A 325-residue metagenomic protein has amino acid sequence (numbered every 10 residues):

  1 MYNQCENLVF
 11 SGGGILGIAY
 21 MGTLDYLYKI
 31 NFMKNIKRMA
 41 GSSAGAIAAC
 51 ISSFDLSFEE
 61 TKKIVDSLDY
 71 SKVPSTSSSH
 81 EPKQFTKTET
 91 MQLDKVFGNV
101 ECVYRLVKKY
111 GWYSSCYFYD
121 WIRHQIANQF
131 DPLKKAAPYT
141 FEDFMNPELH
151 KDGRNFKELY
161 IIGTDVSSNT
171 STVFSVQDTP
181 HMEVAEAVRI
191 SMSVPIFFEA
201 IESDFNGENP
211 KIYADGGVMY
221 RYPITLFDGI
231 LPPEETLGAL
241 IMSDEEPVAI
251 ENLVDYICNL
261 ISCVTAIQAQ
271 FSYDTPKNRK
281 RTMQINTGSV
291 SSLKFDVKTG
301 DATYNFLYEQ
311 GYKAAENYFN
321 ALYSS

Functional and structural regions predicted by a protein language model:
M1-A40, C50-S325: Patatin-like phospholipase
G41, G45: Gly/Ala-rich beta-loop-alpha elbow adjacent to hydrolase catalytic centers
